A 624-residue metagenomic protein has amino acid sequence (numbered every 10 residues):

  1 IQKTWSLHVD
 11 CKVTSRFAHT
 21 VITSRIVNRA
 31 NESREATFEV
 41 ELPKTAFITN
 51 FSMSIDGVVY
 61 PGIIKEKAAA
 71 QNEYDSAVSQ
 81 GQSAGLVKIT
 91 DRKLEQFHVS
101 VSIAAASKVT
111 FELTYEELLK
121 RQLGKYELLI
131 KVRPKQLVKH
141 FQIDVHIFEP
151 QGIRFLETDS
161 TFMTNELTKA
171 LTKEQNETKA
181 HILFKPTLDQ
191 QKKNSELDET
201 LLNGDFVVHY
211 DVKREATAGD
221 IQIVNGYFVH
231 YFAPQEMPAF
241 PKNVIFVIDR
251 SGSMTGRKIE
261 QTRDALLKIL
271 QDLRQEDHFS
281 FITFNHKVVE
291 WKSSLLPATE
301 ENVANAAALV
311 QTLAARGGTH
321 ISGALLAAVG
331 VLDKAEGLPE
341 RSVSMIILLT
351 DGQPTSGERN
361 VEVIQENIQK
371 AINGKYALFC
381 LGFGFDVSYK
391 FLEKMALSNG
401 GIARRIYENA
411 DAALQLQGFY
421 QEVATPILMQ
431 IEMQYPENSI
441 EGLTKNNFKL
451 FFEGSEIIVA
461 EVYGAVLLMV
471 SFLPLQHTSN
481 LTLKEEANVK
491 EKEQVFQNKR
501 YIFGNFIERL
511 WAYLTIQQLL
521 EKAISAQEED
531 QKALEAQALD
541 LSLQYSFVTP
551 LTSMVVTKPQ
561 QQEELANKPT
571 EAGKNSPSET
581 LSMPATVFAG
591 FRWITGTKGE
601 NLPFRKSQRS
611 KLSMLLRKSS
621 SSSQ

Functional and structural regions predicted by a protein language model:
I1-R16: N-terminal, polar/Ser/Thr-rich
A18-I22: Short, solvent-exposed loop/turn segments enriched in Ser/Thr/Gly
R25-E32, V40-L42: Asparagine-centered strand-capping/turn motif at beta-strand->loop junctions
S33-E35, Y60-P61: Short acidic/proline- and small/hydrophobic-mixed sequence motifs that coincide with surface turns and coil-to-beta
N50-D91, S102-I103, E112-V247, I269 (+2 more regions): An acidic, Ser/Thr-enriched
E236-A298, S322-V329, E340-T350, P354 (+2 more regions): Von Willebrand factor
Q271-R274, Q311, V329-G337, Q369-N373 (+4 more regions): Sec-exported extracytoplasmic/periplasmic mature domains
G352-I406, D411-Q417: VWA/integrin I-like adhesion module and closely mimicked acidic/polar interface patches used
